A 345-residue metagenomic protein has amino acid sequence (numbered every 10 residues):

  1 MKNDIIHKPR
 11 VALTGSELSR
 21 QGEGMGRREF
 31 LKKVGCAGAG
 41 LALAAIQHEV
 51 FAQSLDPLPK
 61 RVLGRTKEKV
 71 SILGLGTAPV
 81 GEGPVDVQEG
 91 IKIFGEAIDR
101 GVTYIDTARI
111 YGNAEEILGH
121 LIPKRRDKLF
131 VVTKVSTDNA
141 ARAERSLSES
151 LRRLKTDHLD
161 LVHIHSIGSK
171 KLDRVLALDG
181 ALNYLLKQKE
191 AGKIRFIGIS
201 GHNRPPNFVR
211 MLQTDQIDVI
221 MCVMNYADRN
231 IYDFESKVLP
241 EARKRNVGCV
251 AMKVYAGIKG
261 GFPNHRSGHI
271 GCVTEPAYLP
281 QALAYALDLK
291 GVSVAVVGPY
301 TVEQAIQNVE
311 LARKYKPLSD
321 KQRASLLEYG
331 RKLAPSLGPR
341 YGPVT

Functional and structural regions predicted by a protein language model:
M1-G26: N-terminal secretory signal peptides
S19, G24-K32, G40-L55: N-terminal twin-arginine translocation
G38, T214, E235-T345: Structured C-terminal cap/extension of enzyme domains
A45-T77: C-terminal segment of N-terminal export signals and the immediately downstream linker at the start of the mature
L63, L75, I105, L118 (+6 more regions): Conserved, mostly hydrophobic/aromatic
G64-K67, G119-R126, L151-T156, L212-D215: Acidic (Asp/Glu)-rich catalytic clusters
G119-V132, L182-K187: Alpha-helix-loop-beta-strand connector modules within alpha/beta enzyme cores
D138-Y226, N230-K237, R243-V250, E303: Glycine/proline-rich, positively charged, aromatic-decorated active-site loop/lid region on the catalytic face
